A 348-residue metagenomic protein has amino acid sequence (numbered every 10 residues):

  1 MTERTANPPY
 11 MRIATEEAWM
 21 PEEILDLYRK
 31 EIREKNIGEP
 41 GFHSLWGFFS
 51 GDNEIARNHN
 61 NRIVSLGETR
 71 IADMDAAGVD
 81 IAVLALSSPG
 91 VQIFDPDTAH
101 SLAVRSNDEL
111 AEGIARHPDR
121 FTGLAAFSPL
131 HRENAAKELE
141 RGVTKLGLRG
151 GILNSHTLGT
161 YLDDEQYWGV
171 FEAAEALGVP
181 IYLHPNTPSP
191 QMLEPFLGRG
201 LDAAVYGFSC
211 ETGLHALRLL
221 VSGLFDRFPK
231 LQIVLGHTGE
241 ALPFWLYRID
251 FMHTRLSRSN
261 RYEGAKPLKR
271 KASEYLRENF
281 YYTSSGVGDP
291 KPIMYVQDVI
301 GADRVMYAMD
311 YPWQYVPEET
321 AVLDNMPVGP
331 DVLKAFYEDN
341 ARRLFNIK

Functional and structural regions predicted by a protein language model:
M1-K348: Helix-coil boundary/capping segments in enzymes
